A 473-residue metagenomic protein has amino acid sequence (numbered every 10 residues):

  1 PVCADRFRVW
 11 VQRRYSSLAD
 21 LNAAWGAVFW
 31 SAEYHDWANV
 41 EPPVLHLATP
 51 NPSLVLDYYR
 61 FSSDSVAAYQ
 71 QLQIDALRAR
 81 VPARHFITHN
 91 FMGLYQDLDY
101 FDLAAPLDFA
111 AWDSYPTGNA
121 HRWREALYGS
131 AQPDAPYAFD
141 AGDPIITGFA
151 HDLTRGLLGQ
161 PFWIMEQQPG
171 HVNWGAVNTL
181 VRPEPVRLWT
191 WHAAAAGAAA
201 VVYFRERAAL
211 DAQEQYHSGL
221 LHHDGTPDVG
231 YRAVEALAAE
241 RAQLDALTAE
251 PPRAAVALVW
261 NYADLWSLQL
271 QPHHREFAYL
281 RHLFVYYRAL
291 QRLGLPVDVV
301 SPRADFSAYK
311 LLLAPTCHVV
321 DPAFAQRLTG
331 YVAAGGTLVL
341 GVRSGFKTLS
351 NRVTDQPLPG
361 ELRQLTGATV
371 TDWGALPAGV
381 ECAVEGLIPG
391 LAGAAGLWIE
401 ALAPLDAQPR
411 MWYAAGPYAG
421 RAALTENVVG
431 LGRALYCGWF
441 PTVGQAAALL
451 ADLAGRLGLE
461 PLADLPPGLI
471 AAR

Functional and structural regions predicted by a protein language model:
P1-L153: Polysaccharide-binding and catalytic clefts of secreted carbohydrate-active enzymes
W37-V40, Q71, A83, Y115-G118 (+1 more regions): Carbohydrate-binding surfaces of carbohydrate-active enzymes
